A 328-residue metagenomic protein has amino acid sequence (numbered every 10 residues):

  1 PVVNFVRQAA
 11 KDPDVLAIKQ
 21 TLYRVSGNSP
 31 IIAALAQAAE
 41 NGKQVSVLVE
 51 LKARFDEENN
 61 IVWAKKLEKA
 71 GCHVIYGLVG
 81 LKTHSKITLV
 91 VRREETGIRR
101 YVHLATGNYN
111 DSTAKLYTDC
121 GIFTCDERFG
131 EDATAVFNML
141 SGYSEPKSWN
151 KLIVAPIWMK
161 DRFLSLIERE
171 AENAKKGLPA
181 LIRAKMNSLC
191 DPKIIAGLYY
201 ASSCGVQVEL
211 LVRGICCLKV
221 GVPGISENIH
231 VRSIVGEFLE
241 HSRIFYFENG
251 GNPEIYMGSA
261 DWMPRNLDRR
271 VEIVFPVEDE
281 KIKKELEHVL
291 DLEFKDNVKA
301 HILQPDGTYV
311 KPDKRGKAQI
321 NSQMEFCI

Functional and structural regions predicted by a protein language model:
P1-A17, T96-L166: Active-site cores of enzymes that catalyze phosphoryl transfer or operate on phosphate-rich substrates
P1-N41, V47, L51-K52, D56-V62: Core mixed alpha/beta domains of very large multi-subunit molecular machines
V2-F5, I31, A133, I194-G197 (+1 more regions): Hydrophobic side chains in well-ordered alpha-helices
N4-Q8, A34-Q37, V136-L140, I167-A171 (+2 more regions): Short hydrophobic/aromatic-rich motifs at helix boundaries and adjacent loops
K43-N108, T113, F129, P156-I328: PLD/PLD-like phosphodiesterase catalytic module centered on the HKD motif
